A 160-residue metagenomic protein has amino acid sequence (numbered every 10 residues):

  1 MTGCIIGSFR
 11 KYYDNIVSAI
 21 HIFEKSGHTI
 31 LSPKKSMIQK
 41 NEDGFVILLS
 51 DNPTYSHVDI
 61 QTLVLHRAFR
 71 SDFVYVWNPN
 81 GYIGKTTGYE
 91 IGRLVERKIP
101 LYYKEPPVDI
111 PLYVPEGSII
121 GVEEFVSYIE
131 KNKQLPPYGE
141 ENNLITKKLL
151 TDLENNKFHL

Functional and structural regions predicted by a protein language model:
M1-L160: Conserved catalytic or regulatory cores that recognize and/or transform ribose-phosphate-containing ligands
